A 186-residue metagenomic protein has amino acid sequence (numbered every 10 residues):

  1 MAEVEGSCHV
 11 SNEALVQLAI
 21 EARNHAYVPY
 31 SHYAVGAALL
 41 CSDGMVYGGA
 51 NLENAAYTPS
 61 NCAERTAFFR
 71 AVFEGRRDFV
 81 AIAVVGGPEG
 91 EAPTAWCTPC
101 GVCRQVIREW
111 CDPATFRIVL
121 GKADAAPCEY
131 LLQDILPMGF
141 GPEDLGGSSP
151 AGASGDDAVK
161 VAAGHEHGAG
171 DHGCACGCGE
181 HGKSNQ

Functional and structural regions predicted by a protein language model:
M1-Q17: Short, compositionally biased leader-like segments
E13-V28: Short, basic/aromatic recognition patches
Y30-H32, L39, W110-D112: Solvent-exposed alpha-helices and their adjacent loops that cap or buttress functional pockets in soluble metabolic
A34-C41, A83: Short beta-strand scaffold segments in enzyme catalytic cores
G48-D144: Zn2+-dependent cytidine deaminase-like catalytic core
L136-G164: Short flanking/linker segments adjacent to small metal-binding domains or redox-active Cys/His motifs
K160-Q186: Histidine-centered metal-binding segments
